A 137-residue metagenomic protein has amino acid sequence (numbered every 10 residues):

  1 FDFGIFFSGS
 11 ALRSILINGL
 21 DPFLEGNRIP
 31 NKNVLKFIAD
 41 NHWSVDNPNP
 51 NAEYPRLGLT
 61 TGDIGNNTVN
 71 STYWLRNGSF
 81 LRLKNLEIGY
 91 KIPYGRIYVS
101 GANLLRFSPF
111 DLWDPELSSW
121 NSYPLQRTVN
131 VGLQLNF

Functional and structural regions predicted by a protein language model:
F1, L83-I88, R127-V131: Hydrophobic, lipid-facing positions within transmembrane beta-strands of outer-membrane proteins
F1, S10, I92-G95, Q126: Outer-membrane beta-barrel channels and translocator barrels
F1-I5, G95-V99, V131: Transmembrane beta-strands of outer-membrane beta-barrel proteins
F7-R13, N85, G101-S108, F137: Transmembrane beta-strands of outer-membrane beta-barrel pores
L12-G95: Extracytoplasmic gating/loop element in the C-terminal half of outer-membrane beta-barrel translocons and assembly
N41-N51, T68, R106-F137: C-terminal beta-signal and terminal closure region of outer-membrane beta-barrel proteins
G89-P93, S100, Q134-N136: Structural signature of outer-membrane beta-barrel channels/translocons
G95-L105, L125: Short, surface-exposed polybasic-and-hydrophobic patches located at secondary-structure transitions
